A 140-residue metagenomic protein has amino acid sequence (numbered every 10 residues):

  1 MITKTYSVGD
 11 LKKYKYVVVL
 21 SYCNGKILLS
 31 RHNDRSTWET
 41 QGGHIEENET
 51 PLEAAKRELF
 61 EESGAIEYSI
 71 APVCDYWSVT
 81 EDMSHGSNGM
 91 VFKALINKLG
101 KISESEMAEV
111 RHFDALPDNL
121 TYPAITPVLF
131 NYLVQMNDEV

Functional and structural regions predicted by a protein language model:
M1-V18: Acidic, metal-coordinating catalytic segment for phosphate/diphosphate chemistry, firing primarily on the Nudix
K15-V17, G25, M90, A108: Change "...and in nucleic-acid phosphodiester-cleaving endonucleases..." to "...and in nucleic-acid processing enzymes
S21-N24, A94-I96: Active-site beta-strand termini and strand-to-loop segments that position acidic
Y22-E61: Conserved Nudix-box catalytic region and its N-terminal flanking loop in Nudix hydrolases and closely related
I45-S69, Y76-L129: Unchanged
M136: Divalent-metal (Mg2+/Mn2+/Ca2+)-assisted nucleotide/phosphate chemistry catalytic cores
E139-V140: Short acidic DE-rich linear segments
